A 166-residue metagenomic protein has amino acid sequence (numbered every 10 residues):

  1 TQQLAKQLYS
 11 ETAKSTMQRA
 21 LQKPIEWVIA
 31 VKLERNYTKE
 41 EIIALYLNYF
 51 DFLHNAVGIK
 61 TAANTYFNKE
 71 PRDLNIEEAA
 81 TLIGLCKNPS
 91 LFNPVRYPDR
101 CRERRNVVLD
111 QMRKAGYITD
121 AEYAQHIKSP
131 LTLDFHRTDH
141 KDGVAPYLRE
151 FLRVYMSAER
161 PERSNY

Functional and structural regions predicted by a protein language model:
T1-T119, E162-N165: Peptidoglycan glycan-strand catalytic modules in the bacterial/periplasmic cell-wall system
T119-Y166: Non-catalytic structural connector segments
